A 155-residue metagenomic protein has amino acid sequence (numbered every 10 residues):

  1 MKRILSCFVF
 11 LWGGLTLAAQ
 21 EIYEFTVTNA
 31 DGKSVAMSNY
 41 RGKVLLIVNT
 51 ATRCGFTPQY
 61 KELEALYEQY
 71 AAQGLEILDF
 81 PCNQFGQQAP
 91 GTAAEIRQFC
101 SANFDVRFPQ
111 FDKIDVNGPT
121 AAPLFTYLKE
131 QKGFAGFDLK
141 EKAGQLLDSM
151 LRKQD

Functional and structural regions predicted by a protein language model:
I4-G13: Sec-dependent N-terminal signal peptides
L17-S38: N-terminal "domain-start" segment that seeds a small globular fold
N29, N49-R53: Amphipathic alpha-helical repeat scaffolds
S38-V44, T52-R53, T57-P81, C100-F104: Conserved helix-turn-beta segment immediately C-terminal to the redox Cys motif in thioredoxin-like folds
P58, E62-A65, G91, E95 (+2 more regions): Extracytoplasmic/secreted proteins, especially bacterial periplasmic and envelope-associated proteins
G74-G91, R107-G118: Thiol-based oxidoreductase modules, predominantly thioredoxin-like and allied folds used for disulfide exchange
S101, D105-D155: Thiol/selenol-based redox catalytic cores and closely related redox-interacting motifs
